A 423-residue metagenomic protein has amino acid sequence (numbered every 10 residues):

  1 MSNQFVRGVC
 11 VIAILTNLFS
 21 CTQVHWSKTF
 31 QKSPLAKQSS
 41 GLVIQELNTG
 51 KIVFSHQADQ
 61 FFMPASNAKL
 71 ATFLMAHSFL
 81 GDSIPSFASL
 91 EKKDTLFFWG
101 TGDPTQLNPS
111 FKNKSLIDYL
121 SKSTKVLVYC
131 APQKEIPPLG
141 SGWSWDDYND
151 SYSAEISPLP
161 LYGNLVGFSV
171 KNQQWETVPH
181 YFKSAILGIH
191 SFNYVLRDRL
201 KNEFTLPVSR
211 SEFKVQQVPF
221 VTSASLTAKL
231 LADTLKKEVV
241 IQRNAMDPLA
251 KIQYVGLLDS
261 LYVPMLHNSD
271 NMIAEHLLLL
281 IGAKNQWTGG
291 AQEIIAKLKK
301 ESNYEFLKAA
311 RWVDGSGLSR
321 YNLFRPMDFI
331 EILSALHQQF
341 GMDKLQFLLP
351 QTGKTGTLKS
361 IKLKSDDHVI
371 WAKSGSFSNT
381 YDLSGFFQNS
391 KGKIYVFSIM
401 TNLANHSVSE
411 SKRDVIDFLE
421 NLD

Functional and structural regions predicted by a protein language model:
M1-T29: Bacterial Sec-dependent N-terminal signal peptides
C21-F61, L80-S83, Y119-T124: Beta-lactamase-like hydrolase cores
T49, S83, D94-T95, T234 (+2 more regions): Coil residues (strongly favoring Ser/Thr
G50, P64-G81, L159, L230-L231 (+2 more regions): Active-site SXXK
V53-S55, L278-D423: Small-residue-rich helix-loop
F79-D94, M342-Q346: Short, well-structured active-site flanking segments
K92-S169, V178, A185, S191-Y194 (+4 more regions): Mid-domain, small-residue-enriched loop/turn segments at the edges of structured enzyme/sensor domains
G188-L348: A small/polar active-site loop signature that marks catalytic segments
